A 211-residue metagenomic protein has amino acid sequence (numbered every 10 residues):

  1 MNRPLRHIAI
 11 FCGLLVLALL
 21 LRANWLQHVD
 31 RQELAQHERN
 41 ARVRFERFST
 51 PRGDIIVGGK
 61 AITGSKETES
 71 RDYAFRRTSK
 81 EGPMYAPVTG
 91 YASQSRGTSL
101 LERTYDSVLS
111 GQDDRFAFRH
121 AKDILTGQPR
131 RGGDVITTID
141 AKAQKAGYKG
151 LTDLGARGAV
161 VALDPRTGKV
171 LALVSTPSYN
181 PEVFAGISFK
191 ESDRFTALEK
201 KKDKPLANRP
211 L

Functional and structural regions predicted by a protein language model:
M1-A159, L173-P210: Extracytoplasmic/periplasmic proteins that interact with beta-lactams or build/remodel peptidoglycan
